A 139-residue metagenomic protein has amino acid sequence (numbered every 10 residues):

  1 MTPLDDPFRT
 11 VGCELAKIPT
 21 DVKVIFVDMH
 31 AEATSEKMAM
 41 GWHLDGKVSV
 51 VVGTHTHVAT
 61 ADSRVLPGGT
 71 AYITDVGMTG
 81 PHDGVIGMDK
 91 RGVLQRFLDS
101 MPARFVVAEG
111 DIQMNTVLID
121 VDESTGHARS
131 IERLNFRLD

Functional and structural regions predicted by a protein language model:
M1-T2, A33-S35: Short, small-residue-enriched loops and turns at beta-alpha junctions that line or gate enzyme active sites
M1-V24: Binuclear metal-dependent hydrolase catalytic cores centered on His/Asp/Glu-rich metal-binding motifs
T2-T10, A39, G92, D111-M114 (+1 more regions): Conserved active-site and cofactor/substrate-binding residues in soluble primary-metabolism enzymes
T20-M29, K47-V51: Short beta-strand/loop segments at the ligand-binding rim of alpha/beta enzyme cores
F26, H55, I119: Divalent metal-coordination and catalytic microenvironments
M29-A31, N135: Short, structured patches in soluble enzyme cores that scaffold and shape functional sites
T34-V107: Conserved beta-sheet core of the metallophosphoesterase superfamily
V93-D139: A short C-terminal boundary segment appended to hydrolase-like catalytic domains
